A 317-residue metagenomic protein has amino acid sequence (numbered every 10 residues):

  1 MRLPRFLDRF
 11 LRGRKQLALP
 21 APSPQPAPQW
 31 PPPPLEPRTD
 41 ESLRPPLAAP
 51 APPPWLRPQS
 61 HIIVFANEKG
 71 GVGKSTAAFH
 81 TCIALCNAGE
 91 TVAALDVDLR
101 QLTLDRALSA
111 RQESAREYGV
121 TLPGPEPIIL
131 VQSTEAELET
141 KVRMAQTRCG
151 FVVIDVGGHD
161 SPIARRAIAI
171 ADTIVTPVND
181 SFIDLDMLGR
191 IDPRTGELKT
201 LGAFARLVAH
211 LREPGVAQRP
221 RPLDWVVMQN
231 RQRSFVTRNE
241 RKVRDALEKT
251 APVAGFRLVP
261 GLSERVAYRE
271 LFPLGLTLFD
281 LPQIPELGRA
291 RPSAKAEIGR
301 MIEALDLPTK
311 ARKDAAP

Functional and structural regions predicted by a protein language model:
R2-R57, A217-P220, D224-P317: C-terminal lobe/tail of nucleotide-utilizing enzymes
P58-Q59, R148, A169, R221: Residue-level preference for short coil/turn positions at secondary-structure junctions
Q59-K69, T81-V153, G158-P162, R190-P193 (+1 more regions): P-loop/Walker-type NTP enzyme "switch/lid" segment
V72-G73: Conserved glycine(s) of the Walker
T76-A77: Hydrophobic positions on the alpha1 helix immediately C-terminal to the Walker A/P-loop
L102-T103, L185, R269-E270: A short beta-to-alpha transition loop/helix N-cap that caps and shapes the active-site region
G157-P260: Conserved catalytic-core segment of NTP-binding enzymes
